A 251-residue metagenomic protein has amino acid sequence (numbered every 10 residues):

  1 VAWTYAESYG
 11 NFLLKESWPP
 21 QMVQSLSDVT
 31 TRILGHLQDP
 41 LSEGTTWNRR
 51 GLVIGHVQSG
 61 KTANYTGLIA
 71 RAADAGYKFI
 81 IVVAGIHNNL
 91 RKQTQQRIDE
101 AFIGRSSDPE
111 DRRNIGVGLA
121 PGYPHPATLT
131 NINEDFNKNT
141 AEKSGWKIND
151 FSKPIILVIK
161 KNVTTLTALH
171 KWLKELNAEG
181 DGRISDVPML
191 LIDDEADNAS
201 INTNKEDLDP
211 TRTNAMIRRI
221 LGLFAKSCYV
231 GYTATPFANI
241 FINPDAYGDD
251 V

Functional and structural regions predicted by a protein language model:
V1-V251: RecA-like P-loop NTPase motor core of helicase/translocase proteins
